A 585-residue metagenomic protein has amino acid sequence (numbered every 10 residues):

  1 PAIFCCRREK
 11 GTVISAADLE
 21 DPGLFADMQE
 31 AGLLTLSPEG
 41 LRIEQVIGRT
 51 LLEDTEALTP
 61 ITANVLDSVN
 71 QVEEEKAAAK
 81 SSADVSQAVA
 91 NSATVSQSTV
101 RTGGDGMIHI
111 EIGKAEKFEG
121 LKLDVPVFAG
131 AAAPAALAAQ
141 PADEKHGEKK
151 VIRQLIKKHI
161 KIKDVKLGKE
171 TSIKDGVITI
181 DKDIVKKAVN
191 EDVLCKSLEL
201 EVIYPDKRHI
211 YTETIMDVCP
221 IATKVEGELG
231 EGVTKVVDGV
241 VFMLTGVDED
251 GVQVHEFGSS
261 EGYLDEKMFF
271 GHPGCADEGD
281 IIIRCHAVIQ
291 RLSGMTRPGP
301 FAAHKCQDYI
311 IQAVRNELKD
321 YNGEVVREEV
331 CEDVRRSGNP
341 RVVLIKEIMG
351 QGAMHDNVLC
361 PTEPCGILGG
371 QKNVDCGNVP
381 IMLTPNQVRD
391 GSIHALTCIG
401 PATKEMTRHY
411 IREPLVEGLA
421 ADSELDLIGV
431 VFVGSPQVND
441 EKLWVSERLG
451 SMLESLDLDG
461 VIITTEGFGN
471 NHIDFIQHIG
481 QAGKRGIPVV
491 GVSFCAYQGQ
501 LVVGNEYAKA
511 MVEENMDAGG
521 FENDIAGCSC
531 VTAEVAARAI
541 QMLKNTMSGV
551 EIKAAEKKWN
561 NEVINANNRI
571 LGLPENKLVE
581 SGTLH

Functional and structural regions predicted by a protein language model:
P1-N373, N545-H585: Long, compositionally biased, glycine/small-hydrophobic-enriched stretches that function as flexible linkers, tethers
G338-G434: Membrane-embedded hairpin module used as a gating/binding unit in multi-pass transport and secretion proteins
M349-Q351, T464-D474, C495-Q498: Gly/Ser/Thr-rich loops at beta-strand to alpha-helix junctions that form or flank small-molecule/cofactor-binding
I411, P436-G450: A general structural motif
D457-L458, I462: Proline-aspartate-enriched helix->loop->beta-strand connector
K484-V490: A short helix->loop->beta-strand "cap" motif at the edges of active sites that frequently abuts
A496-E514: Glycine-rich, charge-decorated loop segments at or immediately adjacent to ligand/cofactor-binding or catalytic sites
M516-G549: Extended, charge-rich low-complexity interaction segments
